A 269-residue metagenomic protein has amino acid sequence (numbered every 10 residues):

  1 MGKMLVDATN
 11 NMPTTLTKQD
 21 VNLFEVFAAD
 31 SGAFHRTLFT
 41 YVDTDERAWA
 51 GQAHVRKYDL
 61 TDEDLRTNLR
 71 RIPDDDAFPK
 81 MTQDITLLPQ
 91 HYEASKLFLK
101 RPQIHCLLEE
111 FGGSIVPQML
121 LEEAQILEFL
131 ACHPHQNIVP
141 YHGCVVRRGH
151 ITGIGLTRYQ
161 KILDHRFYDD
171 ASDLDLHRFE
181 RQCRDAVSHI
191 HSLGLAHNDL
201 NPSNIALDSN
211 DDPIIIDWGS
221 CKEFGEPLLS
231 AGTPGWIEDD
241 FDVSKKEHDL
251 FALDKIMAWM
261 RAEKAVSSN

Functional and structural regions predicted by a protein language model:
M1-L65: Long, solvent-exposed N-terminal ectodomains/accessory regions that are displayed to the extracellular/lumenal milieu
T37, D208-N269: C-lobe/activation-segment region of protein kinase-like
T37-L38, V42-C132: ATP-binding glycine-rich loop module of kinase domains
F98, P102-L121, E128-A131, N137-F179: Conserved structural core of kinase catalytic domains
E122-E123, Y159, F179, C183 (+2 more regions): Alpha-helical interaction elements in eukaryotic regulators
D175-H189: Conserved alphaE helix
I190-D208: Catalytic-loop of the protein kinase fold
